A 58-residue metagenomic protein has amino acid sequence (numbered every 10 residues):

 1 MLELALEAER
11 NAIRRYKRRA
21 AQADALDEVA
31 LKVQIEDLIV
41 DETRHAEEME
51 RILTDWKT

Functional and structural regions predicted by a protein language model:
M1-T58: Iron-associated oxidoreductase/ferritin-like identity signal
